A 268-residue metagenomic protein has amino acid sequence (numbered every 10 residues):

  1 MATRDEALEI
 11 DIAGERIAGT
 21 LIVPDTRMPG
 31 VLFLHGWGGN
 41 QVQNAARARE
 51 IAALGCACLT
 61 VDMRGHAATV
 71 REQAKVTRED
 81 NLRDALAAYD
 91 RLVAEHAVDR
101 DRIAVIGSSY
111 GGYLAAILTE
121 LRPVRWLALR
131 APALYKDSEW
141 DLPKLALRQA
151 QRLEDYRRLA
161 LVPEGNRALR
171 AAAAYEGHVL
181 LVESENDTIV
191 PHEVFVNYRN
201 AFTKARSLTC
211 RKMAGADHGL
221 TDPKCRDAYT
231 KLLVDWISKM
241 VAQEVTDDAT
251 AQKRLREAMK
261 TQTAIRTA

Functional and structural regions predicted by a protein language model:
M1-T26: N-terminal cap/lid segment of alpha/beta-hydrolase-fold proteins
W37-R49, M63, E193-V194: The serine-hydrolase catalytic nucleophile loop
G38, H66-H96: Catalytic nucleophile-loop/oxyanion-hole region of alpha/beta-hydrolase and closely related hydrolase-like folds
A48-R71: Conserved alpha/beta-hydrolase
I117-L161: Hydrolase active-site cap/lid region
Y175-E176, L181-E183, D187: Short beta-strand/loop motif that positions the catalytic acidic residue of the alpha/beta-hydrolase fold
G177, P191-A201: Short alpha-helix in the alpha/beta-hydrolase fold that links the catalytic acid
N186-V190, G219: Acidic catalytic loop of the alpha/beta-hydrolase fold
